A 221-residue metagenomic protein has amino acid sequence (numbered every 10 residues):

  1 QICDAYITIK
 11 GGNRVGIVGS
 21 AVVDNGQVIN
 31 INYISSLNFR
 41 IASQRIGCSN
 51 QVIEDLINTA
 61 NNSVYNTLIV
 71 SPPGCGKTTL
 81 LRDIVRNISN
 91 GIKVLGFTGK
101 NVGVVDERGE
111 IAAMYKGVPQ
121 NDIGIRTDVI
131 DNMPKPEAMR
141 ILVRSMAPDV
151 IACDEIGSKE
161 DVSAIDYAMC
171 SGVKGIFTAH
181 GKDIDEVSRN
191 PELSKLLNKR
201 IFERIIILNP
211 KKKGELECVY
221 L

Functional and structural regions predicted by a protein language model:
Q1-S63: P-loop NTP-binding catalytic core
K10, D24-Y33, E203-L221: Conserved P-loop NTPase
T67-I69: Hydrophobic anchor at the beta1->P-loop junction of P-loop NTPases
P73-G74: The conserved Walker
K77: Conserved lysine of the Walker
L80, I84: Hydrophobic positions on the alpha1 helix immediately C-terminal to the Walker A/P-loop
S89-M139: P-loop NTPase switch/communication element
M146-I206, P210: Conserved P-loop NTPase nucleotide-binding/switch module
